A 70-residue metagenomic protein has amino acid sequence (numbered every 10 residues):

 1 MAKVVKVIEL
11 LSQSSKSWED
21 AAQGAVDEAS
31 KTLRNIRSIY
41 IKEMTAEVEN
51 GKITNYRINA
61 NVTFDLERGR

Functional and structural regions predicted by a protein language model:
M1-K3, G69-R70: Compositionally biased, disordered extreme N-termini, encompassing classical targeting presequences
A2-R37: Short, well-ordered alpha-helical segments
V5-V7, E43, N55-N61: Broad gene-expression machinery/nucleic-acid interaction feature
S12-S14, E43, A60, F64-L66: Flexible glycine-/small-residue-rich
D27, R34-G51: Amphipathic, hydrophobic secondary-structure cores in small proteins
N50-R70: C-terminal structural segments of small proteins and small subunits
